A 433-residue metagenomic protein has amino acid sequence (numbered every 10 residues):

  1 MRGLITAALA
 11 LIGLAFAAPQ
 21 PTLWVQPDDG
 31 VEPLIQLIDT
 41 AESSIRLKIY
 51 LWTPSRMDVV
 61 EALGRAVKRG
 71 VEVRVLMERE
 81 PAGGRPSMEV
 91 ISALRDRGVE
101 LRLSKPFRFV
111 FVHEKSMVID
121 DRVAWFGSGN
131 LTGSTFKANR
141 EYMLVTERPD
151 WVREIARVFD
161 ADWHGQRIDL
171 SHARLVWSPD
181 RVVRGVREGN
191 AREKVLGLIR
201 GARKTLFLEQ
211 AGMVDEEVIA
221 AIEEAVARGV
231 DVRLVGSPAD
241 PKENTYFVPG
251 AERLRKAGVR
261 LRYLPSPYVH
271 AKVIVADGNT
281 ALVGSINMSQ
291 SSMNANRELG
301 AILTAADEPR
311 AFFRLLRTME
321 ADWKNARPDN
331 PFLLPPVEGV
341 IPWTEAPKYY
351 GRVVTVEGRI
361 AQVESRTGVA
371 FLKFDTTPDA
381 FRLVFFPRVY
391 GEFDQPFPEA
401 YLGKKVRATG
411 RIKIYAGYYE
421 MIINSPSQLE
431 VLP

Functional and structural regions predicted by a protein language model:
M1-L4, E338: Non-membrane alpha-helical secondary structure
G3-L14: Sec-dependent N-terminal signal peptides
L14-S104, R108-E338, V353-V356: Charged, low-complexity intrinsically disordered terminal segments
L334-P433: OB-fold single-stranded nucleic acid-binding module
